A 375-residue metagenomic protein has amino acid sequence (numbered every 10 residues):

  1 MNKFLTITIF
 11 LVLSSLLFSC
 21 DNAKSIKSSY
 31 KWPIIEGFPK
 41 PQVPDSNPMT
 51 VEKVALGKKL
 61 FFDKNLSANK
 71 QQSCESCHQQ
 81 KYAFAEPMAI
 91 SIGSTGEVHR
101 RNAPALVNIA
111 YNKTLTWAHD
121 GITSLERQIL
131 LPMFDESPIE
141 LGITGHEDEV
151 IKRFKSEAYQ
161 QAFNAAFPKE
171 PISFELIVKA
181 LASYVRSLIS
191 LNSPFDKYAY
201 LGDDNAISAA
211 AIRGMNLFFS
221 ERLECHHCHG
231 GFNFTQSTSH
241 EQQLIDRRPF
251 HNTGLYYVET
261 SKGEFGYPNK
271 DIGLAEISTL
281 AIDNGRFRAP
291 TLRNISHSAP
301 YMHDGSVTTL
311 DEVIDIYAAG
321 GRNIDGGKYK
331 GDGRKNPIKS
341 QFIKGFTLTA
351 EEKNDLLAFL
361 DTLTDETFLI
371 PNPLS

Functional and structural regions predicted by a protein language model:
N2-V54, N112, M133, G145-I212 (+3 more regions): Post-cleavage N-terminal segment of exported redox proteins
L16, C77, I92, S137-E140 (+2 more regions): Hydrophobic alpha-helical segments
K24-L131, D196-I316, N323-Y329, P371-S375: Short glycine/threonine-rich turn/loop motifs
L115-A118, T144-K152, Y267-D271, G331-I338: Noncatalytic linker/hinge segments flanking ATPase motor cores
E126-G142: Surface-exposed coil loops of outer-membrane beta-barrel proteins
I143-T144, V307: Conserved aromatic
N294, P300-T367: Extracellular low-complexity, Gly/Ser/Thr-rich intrinsically disordered linkers and protease-sensitive activation/hinge
